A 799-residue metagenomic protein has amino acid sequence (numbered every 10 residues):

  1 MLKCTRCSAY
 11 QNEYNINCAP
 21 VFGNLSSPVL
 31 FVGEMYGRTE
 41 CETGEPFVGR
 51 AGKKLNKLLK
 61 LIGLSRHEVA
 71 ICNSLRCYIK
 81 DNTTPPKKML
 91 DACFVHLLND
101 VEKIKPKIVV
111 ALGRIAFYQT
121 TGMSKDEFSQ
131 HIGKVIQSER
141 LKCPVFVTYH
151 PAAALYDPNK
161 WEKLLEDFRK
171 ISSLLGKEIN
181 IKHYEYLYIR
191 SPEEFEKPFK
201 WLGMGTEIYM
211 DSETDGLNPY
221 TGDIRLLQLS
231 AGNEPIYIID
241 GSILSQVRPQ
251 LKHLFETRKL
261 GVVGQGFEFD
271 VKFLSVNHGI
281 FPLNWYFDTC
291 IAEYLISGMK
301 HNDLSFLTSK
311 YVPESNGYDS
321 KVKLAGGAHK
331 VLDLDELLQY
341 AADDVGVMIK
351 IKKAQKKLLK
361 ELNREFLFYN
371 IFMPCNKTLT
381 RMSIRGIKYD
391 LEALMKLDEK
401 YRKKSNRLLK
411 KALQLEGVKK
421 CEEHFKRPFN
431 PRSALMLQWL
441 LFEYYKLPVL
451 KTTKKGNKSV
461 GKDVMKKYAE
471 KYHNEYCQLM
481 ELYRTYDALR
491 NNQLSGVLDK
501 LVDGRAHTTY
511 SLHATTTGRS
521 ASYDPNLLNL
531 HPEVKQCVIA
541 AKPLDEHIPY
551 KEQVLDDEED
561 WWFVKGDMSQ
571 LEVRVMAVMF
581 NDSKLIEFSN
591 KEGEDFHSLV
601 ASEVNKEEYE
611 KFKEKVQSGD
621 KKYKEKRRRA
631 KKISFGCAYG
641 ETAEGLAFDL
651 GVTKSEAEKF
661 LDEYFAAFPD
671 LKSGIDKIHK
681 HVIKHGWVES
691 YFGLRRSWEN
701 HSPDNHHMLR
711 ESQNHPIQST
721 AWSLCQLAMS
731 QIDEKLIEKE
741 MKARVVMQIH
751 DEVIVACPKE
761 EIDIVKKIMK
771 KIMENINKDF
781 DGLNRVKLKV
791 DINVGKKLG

Functional and structural regions predicted by a protein language model:
M1-L175: A polyanion-binding, active-site-adjacent surface
K107-G113, Y209, K259-F267, F563-K565: Acidic beta-strand-to-loop metal/phosphate-binding motif
I115-F117, F269, M436: Alpha-helix capping/helix-boundary segments
A152, L165, R169, L175-S191 (+6 more regions): Active-site-proximal helix-loop-helix substrate-binding element of RNase H-like nuclease domains
S173, K177-P235, I239, Y311 (+10 more regions): Conserved "right-hand" nucleotidyltransferase catalytic core of DNA-directed polymerases
P219-G241, E572-E607, G693-P703: Metal-dependent catalytic core segments for phosphate chemistry
K377-I384, S405, P448, E470 (+6 more regions): Conserved catalytic core of nucleic-acid polymerases
V765-M773: Short amphipathic alpha-helices in soluble, non-transmembrane regions that often serve as interface/regulatory elements
